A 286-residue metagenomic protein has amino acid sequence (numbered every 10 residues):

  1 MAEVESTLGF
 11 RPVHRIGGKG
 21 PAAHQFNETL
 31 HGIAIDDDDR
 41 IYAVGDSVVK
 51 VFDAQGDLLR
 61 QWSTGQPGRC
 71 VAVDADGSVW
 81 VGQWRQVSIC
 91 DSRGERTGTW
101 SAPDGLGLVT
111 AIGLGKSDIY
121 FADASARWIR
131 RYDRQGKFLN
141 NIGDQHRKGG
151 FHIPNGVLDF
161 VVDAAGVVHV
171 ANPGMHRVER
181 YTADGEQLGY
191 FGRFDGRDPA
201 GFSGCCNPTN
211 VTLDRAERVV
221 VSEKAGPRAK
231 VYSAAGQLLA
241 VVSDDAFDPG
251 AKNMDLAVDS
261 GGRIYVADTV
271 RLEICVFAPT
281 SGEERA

Functional and structural regions predicted by a protein language model:
M1-A286: Eukaryotic scaffold repeat domains enriched in small/polar residues
